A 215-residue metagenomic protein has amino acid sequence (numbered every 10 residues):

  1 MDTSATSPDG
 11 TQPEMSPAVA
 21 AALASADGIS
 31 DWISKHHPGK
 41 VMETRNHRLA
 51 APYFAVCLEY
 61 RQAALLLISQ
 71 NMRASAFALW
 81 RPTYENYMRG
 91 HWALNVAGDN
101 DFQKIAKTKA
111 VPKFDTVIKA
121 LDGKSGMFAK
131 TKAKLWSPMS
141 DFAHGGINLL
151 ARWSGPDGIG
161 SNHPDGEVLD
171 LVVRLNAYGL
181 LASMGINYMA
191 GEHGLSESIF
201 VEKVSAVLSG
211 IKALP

Functional and structural regions predicted by a protein language model:
M1-T44, N100-P215: Long, charged low-complexity segments
G28-L67: Short, contiguous, well-structured surface segments enriched in hydrophobic/aromatic residues
H47, R73, D165: Active-site oxyanion-binding pockets that recognize sulfate/phosphate
A50, A76, W80, K132-W136: Short runs of predominantly hydrophobic/aromatic residues within well-ordered alpha helices that form helix-helix
F54-N95: Short, hydrophobic, well-ordered secondary-structure elements
